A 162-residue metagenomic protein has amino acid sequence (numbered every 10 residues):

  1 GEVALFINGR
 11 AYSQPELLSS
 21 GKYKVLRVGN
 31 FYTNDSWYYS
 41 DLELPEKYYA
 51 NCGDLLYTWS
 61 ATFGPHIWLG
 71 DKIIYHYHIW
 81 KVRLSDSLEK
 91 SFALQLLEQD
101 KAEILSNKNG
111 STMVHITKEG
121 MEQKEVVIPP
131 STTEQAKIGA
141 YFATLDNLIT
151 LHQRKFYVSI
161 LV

Functional and structural regions predicted by a protein language model:
G1-R10: Non-catalytic DNA-recognition/assembly elements of restriction-modification systems
A11-V28: Short beta-strand/loop turn elements enriched in aromatics
R27-G29, T33-S36, D41-K101, L105 (+1 more regions): A short beta-sheet element
V28, K118-M121, Q153: ATP/adenylate-binding site constellation spanning eukaryotic-like Ser/Thr protein kinases, ABC-transporter
I74-W80, L97, G110-E134: A short glycine-rich beta-alpha junction/loop motif
I128-V162: Amphipathic alpha-helical coiled-coil/heptad-repeat segments
